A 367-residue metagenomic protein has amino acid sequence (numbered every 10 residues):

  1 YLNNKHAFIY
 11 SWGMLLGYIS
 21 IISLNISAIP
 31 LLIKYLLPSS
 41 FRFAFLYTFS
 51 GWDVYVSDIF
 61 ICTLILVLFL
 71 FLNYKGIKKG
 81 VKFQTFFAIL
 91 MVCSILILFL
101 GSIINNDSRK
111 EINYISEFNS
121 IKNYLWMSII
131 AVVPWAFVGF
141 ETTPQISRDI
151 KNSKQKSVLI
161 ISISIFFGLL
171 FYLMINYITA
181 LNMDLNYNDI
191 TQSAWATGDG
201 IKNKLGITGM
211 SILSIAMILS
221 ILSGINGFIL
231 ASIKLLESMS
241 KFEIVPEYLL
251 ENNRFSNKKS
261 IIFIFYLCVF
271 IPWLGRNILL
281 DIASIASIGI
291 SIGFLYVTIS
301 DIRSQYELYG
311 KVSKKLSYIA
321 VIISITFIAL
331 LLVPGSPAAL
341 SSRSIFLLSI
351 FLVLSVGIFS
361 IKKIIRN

Functional and structural regions predicted by a protein language model:
Y1-H6, R148-V158, I163, S240-P246: Juxtamembrane helix-boundary/capping and inter-helix hinge elements in multi-pass membrane proteins
Y1-L66, F71, I218-S238, L280-I292: Hydrophobic transmembrane alpha-helices that form the core helical bundles of multi-pass secondary transporters
Y1-N3, Y35-S40, S162-N226, I244-D281 (+1 more regions): TM-loop-TM module centered on a large, flexible mid-protein loop between adjacent transmembrane helices in multi-pass
I9, L64-F87, D149, W273-D281 (+2 more regions): Membrane-water interface regions at transmembrane-helix termini and the short interhelical loops of multi-pass membrane
F43-S57, T85-S214: Helix-loop-helix junctions that connect adjacent transmembrane segments in multi-pass membrane transporters
V67-F71, F99, N176-Y177, I218 (+3 more regions): Alpha-helical transmembrane segments of multipass membrane proteins
L98-L100, I278-I290, I302, K311-N367: A generic transmembrane alpha-helix motif of multi-pass inner-membrane proteins
V245-N252, T298-V312: Alpha-helical transmembrane segments
